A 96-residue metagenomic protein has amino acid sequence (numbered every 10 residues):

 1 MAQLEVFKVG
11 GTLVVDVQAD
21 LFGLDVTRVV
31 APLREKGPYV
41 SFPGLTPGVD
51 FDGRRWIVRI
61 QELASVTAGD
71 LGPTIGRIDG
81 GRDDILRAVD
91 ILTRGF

Functional and structural regions predicted by a protein language model:
M1-V6, R55-R59: Domain-scale selection of a single, long terminal region that carries the protein's primary operational module
Q3-G10, V15-P47: Compact nucleic-acid interaction/catalytic patches
F51-F96: C-terminal terminal-subdomain/extension
